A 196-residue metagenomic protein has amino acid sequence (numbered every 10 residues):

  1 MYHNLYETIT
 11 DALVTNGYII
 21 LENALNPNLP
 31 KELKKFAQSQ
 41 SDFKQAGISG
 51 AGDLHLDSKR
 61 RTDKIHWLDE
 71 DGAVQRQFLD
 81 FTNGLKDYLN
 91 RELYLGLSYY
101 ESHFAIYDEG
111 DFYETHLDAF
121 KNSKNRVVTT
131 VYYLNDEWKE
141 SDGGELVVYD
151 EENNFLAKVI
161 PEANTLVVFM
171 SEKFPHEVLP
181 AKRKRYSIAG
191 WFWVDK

Functional and structural regions predicted by a protein language model:
Y2-E92: Non-heme Fe(II)/2-oxoglutarate
I20, E32, H103, T129 (+1 more regions): Amphipathic alpha-helical recognition patches that constitute DNA-binding helices
Q75, F104-S123: Conserved short histidine dyad/triad with adjacent acidic residue
D80, R91-G96, A119-K124: Short, conserved, surface-exposed binding loops centered on an aromatic residue
L95-H103, D142: A short coil-to-beta-strand element that immediately follows conserved catalytic motifs
K121, R126, N135-K196: Catalytic core of Fe(II)/2-oxoglutarate
